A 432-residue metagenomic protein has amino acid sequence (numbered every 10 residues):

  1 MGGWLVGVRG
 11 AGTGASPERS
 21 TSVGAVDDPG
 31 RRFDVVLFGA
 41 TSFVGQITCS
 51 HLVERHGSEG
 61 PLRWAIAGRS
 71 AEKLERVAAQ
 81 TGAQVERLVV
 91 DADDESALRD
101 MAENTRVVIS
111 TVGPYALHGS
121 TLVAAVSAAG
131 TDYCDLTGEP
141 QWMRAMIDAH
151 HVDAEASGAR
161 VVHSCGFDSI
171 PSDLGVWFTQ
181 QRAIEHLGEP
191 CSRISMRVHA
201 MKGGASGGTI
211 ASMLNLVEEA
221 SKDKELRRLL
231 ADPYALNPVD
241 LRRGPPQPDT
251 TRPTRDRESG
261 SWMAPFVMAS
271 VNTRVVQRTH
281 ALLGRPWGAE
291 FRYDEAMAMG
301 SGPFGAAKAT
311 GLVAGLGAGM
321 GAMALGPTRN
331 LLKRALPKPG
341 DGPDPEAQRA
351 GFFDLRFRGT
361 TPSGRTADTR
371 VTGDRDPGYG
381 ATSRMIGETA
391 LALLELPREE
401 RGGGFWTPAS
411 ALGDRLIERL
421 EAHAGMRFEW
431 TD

Functional and structural regions predicted by a protein language model:
W4-L5, P17, T21-G24, G45 (+1 more regions): C-terminal catalytic/substrate-binding lobe primarily of soluble NAD(P)-dependent oxidoreductases
F33-E54: N-terminal Rossmann NAD(P)H-binding glycine-rich loop of SDR-like oxidoreductase domains
D34, R106-V107, D132: Structural motif
H51-P61, L283: A short, Lys/Arg-enriched amphipathic alpha-helix followed by its capping loop at the start of a domain
G57-K73: Conserved glycine-rich Rossmann-like NAD(P)H-binding loop of the short-chain dehydrogenase/reductase
V77-A83: Short, conserved SAM-binding/catalytic segment of Class I S-adenosyl-L-methionine-dependent methyltransferases
V89-T105, T111-P114: Conserved Rossmann-fold cofactor-binding substructure of NAD(P)-dependent oxidoreductases
P114-L230, R278: Glycine-/Pro-rich loop/turn segments that contact NAD(P) or position catalytic residues in Rossmann-like domains
